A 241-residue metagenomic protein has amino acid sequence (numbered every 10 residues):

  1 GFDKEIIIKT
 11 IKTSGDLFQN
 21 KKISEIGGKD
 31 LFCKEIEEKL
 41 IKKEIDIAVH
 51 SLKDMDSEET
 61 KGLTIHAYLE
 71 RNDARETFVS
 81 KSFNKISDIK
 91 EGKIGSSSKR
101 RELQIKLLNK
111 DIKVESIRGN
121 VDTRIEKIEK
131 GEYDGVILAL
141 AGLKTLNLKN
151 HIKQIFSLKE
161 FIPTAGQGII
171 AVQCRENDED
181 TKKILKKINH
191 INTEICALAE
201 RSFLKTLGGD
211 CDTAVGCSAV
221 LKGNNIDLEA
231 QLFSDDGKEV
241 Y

Functional and structural regions predicted by a protein language model:
G1-E25, E102, L107-Y241: Small-molecule-sensing regulatory modules
N20-I47: Short, structured active-site "lid" loops
F32, H50, I137-A139: Short beta-strand and adjacent tight-turn residues that come in two discontinuous sequence segments and form the edges
I45-V49, D134-G135: Short, Asp-centered acidic motifs that coordinate Mg2+ and/or phosphate in catalytic or ligand-binding sites
L52-K53, K61-I112: A conserved helix-loop-strand patch within extracytoplasmic ligand-binding domains of the periplasmic binding
L52-M55, A141-L143: Short glycine-rich anion-binding loops that position phosphate/pyrophosphate groups of nucleotides and phosphorylated
